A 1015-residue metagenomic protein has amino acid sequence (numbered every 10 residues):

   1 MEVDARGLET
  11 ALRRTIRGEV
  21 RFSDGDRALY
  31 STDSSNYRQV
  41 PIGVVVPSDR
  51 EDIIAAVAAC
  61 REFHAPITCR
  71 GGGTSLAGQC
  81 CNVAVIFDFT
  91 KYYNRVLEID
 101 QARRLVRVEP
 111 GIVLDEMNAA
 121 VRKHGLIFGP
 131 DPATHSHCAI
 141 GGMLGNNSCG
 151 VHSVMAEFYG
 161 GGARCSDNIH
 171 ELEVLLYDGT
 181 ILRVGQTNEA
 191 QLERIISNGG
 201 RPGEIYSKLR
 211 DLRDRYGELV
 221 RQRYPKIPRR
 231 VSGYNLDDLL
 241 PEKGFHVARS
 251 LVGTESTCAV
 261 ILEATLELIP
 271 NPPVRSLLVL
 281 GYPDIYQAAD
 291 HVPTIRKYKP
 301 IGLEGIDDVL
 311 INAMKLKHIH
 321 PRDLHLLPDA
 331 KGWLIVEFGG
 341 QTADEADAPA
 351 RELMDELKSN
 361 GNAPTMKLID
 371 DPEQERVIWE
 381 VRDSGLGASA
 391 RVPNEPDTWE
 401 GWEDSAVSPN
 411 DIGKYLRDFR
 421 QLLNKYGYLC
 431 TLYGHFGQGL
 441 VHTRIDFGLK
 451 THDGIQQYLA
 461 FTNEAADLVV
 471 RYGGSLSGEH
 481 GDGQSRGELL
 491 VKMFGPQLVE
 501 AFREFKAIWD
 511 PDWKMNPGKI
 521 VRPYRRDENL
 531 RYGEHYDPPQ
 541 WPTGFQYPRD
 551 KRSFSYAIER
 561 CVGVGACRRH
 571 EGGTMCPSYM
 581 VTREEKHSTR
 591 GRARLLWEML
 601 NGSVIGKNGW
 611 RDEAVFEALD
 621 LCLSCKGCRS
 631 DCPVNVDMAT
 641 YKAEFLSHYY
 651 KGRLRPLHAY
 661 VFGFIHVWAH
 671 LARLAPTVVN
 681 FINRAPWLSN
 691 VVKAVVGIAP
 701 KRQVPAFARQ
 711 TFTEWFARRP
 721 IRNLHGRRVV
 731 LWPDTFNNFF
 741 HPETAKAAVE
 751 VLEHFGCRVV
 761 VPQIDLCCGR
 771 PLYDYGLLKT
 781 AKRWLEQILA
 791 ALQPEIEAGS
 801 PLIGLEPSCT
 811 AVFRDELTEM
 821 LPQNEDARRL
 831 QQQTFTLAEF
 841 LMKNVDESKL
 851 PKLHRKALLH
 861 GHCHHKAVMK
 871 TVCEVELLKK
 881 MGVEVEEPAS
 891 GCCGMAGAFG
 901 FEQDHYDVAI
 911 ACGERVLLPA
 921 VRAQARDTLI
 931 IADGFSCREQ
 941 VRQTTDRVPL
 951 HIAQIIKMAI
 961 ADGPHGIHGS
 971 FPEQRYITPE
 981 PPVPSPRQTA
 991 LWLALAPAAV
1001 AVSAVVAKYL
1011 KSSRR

Functional and structural regions predicted by a protein language model:
M1-E62, G72-R104, A133, T257 (+5 more regions): N-terminal flexible segment immediately upstream of the FAD-binding catalytic core in FAD-dependent oxidoreductases
L12, S35-I67, V85, F89-P132 (+6 more regions): N-terminal glycine-rich flavin-associated loop
E19-S23, R70, G129-D131, D214-N235 (+11 more regions): Flexible, glycine/charged-enriched surface loops at secondary-structure junctions
D26-L29, S75-G78, T134-G141, P228-L239 (+15 more regions): A glycine-rich phosphate-binding loop feature that marks nucleotide/adenosyl-phosphate handling sites
S35, M143-G145, C149, S153-A163 (+5 more regions): C-terminal substrate-binding/cap subdomain adjacent to the FAD-binding core in PCMH-type and related FAD-linked
A264-N271, A289, R296-P396, E400 (+11 more regions): Terminal amphipathic helices with adjacent charged low-complexity linkers/tails
E403, R471-L476, G483-L621, T640-L654 (+3 more regions): Ferredoxin-type iron-sulfur electron-transfer modules and their immediate structural context
D510, P517, Y532, A639-R1015: Iron-sulfur cluster-binding electron-transfer modules in prokaryotic oxidoreductases
